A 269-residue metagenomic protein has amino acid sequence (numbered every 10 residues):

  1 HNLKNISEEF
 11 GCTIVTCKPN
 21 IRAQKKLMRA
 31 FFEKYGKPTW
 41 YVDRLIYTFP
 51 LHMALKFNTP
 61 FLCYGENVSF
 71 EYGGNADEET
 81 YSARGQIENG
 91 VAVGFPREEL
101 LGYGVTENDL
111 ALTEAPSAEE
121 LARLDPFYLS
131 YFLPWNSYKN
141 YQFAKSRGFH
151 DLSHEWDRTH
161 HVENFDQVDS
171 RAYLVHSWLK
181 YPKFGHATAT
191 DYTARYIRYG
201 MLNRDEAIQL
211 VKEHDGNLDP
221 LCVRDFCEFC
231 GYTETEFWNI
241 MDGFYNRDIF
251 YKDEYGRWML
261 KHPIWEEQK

Functional and structural regions predicted by a protein language model:
H1-K269: Nucleotide-activated chemistry modules centered on ATP-dependent adenylation/adenylyltransferase
